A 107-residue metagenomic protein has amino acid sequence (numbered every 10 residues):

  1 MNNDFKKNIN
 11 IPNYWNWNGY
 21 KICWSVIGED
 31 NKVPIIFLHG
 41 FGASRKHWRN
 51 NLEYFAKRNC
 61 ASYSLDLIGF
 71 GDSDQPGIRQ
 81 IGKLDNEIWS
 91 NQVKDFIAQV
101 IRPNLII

Functional and structural regions predicted by a protein language model:
M1-Y14: An N-terminal hydrophobic leader/cap segment in hydrolases
N10, H47-N50, Y54, I88-F96: Alpha-helical elements of Rossmann-like donor-binding domains used by nucleotide-donor carbohydrate transfer enzymes
I11, N31-K32, K57-A61, A98-N104: Short glycine/proline-enriched coil/turn segments at helix->beta-strand junctions
W15-Y20, S25, L67-I107: Active-site loop/oxyanion-hole signature of alpha/beta-hydrolase fold enzymes
Y20, S25-D74: Conserved HGGG/HGGXW glycine-rich cap/lid loop of the alpha/beta-hydrolase fold
